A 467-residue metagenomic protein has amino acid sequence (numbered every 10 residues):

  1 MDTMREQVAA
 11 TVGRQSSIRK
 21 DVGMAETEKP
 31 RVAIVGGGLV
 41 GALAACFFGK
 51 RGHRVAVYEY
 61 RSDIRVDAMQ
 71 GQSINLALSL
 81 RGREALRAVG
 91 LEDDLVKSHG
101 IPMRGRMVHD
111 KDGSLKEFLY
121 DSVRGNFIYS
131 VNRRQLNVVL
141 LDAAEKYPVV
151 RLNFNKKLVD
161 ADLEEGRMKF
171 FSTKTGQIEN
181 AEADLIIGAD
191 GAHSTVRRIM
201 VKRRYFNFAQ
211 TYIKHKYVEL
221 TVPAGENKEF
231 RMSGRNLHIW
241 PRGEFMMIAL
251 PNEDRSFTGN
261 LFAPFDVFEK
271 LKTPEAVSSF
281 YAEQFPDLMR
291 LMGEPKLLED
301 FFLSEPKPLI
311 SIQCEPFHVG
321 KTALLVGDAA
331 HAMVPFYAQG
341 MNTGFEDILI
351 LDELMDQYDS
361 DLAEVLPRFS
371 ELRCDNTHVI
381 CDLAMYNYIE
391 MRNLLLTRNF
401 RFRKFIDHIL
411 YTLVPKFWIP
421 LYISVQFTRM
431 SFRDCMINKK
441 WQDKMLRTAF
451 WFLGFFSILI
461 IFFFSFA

Functional and structural regions predicted by a protein language model:
R5-Q7, T11, Q15-R19, E28 (+2 more regions): C-terminal helical "tail/cap" subdomain of flavin- and related membrane-associated enzymes
V22-V32, G49, S79-T221, P274: Conserved N-terminal helical subregion
A33, A56, R151, T258-N260: A structural signal for isolated positions on well-ordered beta-strands in alpha/beta enzyme cores
I34-C46, K50, E305-E390: Conserved mid-domain beta->alpha element of the FAD-binding
V40, D63, H193: Conserved Rossmann-like nucleotide-cofactor binding loop
G49-G71: Glycine-rich FAD pyrophosphate-binding loop
V57, G188-A189, V326: Generic enzyme active-site microenvironment
D142-Y147, K156-D160, E165-L309, Q313-V319: Conserved FAD-binding catalytic core of PHBH/FMO-like flavoproteins
